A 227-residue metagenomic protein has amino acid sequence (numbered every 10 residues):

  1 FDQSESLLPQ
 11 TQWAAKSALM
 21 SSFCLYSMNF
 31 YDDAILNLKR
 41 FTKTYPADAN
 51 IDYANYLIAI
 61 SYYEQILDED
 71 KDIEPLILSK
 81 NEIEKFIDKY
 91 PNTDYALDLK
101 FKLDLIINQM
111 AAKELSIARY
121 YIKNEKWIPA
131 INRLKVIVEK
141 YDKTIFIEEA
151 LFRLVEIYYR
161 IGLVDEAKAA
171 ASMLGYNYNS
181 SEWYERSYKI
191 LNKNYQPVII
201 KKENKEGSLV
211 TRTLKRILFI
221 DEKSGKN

Functional and structural regions predicted by a protein language model:
F1-N227: Acidic, polar-rich low-complexity tracts and alpha-helical solenoid repeat scaffolds
